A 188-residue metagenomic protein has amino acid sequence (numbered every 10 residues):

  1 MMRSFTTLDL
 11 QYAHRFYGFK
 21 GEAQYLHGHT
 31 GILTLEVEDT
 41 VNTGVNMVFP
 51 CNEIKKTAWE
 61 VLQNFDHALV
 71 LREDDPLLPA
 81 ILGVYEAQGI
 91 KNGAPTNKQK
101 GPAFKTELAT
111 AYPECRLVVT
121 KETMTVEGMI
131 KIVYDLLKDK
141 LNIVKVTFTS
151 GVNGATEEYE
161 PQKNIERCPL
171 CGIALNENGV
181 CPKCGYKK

Functional and structural regions predicted by a protein language model:
M1-N164: Charge-rich, low-complexity N-terminal segments
G44, L170-C171: Short, flexible active-site loop motifs that bind/organize anionic cofactors or intermediates
N164-R167, K187-K188: Intrinsically disordered, low-complexity segments
P169, P182: Cys/His/Pro-rich metal-binding microdomains
G172, G185: Cys/His-coordinated zinc-binding microdomains
N176-V180: Short Cys/His-rich "knuckle" micro-motifs
